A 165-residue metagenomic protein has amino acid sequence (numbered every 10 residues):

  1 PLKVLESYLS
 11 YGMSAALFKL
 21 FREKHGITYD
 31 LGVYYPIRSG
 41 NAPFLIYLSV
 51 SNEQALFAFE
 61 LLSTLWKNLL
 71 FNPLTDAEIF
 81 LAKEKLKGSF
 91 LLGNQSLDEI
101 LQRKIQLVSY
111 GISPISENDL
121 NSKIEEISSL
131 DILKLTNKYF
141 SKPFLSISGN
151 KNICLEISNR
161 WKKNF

Functional and structural regions predicted by a protein language model:
P1, F59, L97-D98, E156-N159: Short conserved micro-motifs at the rims of enzyme active sites and ligand-binding pockets
P1-A16: His/Glu-based metal-binding/catalytic segments typifying zinc-dependent metallopeptidases
Y8, G12, E53, I127: Residue-level signal for short amphipathic helical patches enriched in basic/charged and nearby hydrophobic residues
F18-F71, D76-E126, K142-N150: M16 family metallopeptidases and their MPP-like homologs
E125-L135: A short, acidic, amphipathic alpha-helical segment used as a generic capping/interface helix at domain edges
S141-F165: Proteolytic maturation boundary segments
